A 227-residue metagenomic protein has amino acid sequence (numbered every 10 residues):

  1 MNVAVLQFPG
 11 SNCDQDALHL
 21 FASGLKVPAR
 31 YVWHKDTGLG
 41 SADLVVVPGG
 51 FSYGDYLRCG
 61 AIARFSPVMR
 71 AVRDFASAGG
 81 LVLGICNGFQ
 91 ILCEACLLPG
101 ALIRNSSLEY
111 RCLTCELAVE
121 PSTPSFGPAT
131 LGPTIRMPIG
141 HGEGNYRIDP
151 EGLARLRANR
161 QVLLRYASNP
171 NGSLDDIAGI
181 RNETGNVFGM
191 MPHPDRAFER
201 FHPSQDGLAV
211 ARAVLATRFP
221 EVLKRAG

Functional and structural regions predicted by a protein language model:
M1, G132-T134, N182-V187: Beta-strand-turn-beta hairpins that frame and shape the catalytic cleft of phosphate-ester-processing enzymes
M1-I85, E94-P99, R104-Y110, A118 (+3 more regions): N-terminal beta1-alpha1 cap of cysteine-dependent amidohydrolase-like domains
V3-A4, R136-G140, F188-P192: Active-site-proximal beta-strand elements of phosphoester/diester hydrolases
G50-F51, G88, G142, P194: Active-site metal-binding loops of divalent metal-dependent hydrolases
A78-G79, A158-R160, E183: Structured helix-beta-strand junction loops
L97-D176: Pocket-forming structural segment of enzyme catalytic cores
I177-F201, V210: A glycine-centered loop/beta-turn motif at secondary-structure junctions
